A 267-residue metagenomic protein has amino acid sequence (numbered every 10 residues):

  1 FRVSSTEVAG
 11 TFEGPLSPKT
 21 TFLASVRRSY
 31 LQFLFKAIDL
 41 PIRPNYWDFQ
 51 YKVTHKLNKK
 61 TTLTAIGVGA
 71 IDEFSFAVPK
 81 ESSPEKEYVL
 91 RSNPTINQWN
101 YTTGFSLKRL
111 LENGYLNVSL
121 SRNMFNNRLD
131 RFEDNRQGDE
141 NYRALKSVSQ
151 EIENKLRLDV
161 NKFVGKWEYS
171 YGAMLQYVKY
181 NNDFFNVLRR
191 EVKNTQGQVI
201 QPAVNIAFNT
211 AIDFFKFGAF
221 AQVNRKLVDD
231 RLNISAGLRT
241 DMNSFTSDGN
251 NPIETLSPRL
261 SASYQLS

Functional and structural regions predicted by a protein language model:
F1-A9, R43, F245-S257: Solvent-exposed loop/turn segments connecting transmembrane beta-strands in outer-membrane beta-barrel proteins
F1-P41, D48-K56, T64-V68: Predominantly transmembrane beta-strands of Gram-negative outer membrane beta-barrel pores used for transport
F1-S5, G10-T11, S17, L31 (+8 more regions): Short intrinsically disordered, low-complexity coil segments enriched in acidic
E7, D48, T102, K155 (+2 more regions): Short, conserved clusters of charged catalytic residues that mark active-site and nucleotide-handling motifs
P18-V26, R43, T62, G67-L90 (+3 more regions): A subset of solvent-exposed loop/turn segments in beta-rich extracellular surface proteins, enriched in glycine
T54-D72, P94-G249: Face-selective signature of the C-terminal outer-membrane beta-barrel domain
L260-S267: Short, intrinsically disordered, charge-balanced linker/junction segments flanking boundaries in proteins
